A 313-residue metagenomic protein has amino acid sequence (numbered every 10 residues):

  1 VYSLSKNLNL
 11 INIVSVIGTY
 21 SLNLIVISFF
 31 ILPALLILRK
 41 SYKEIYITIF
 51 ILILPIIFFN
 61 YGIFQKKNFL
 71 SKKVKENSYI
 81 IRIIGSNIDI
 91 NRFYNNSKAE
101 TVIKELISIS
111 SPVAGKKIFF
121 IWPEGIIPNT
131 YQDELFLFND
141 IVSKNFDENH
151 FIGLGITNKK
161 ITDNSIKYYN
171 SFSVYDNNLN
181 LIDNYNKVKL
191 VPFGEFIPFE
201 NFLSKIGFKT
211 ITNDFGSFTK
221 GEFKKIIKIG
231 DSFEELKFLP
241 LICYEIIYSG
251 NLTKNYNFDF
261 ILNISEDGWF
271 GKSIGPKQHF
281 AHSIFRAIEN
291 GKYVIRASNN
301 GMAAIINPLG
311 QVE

Functional and structural regions predicted by a protein language model:
V1-E313: Enzyme catalytic cores with a strong preference for nitrogen-chemistry domains
